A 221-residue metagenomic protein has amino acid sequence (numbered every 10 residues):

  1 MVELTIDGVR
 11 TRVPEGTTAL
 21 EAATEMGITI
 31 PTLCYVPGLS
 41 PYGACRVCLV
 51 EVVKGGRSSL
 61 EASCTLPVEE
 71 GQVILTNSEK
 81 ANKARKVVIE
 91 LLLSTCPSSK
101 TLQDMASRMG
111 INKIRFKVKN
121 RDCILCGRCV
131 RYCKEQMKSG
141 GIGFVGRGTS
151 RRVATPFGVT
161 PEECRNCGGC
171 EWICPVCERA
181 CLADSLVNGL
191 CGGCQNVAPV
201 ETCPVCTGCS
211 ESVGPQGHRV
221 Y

Functional and structural regions predicted by a protein language model:
M1-L4: Short structural boundary motif marking the start of a folded domain
D7, T32-L33, Q195-V197: N-terminal glycine-rich, Lys/His-bearing helix-loop that initiates the first secondary-structure elements of many
R10-T17: Short, contiguous acidic and Ser/Thr-rich linear segments
T17-E21, P67: Short, structural beta-strand-to-alpha-helix junction motif
L20-V52: A basic, amphipathic helix-loop patch mediating RNA/tRNA/ribosome contacts
R46, V50, G56-C167, W172 (+1 more regions): Fe-S ferredoxin-like electron-transfer domains and their immediately adjacent linker/connector regions across
